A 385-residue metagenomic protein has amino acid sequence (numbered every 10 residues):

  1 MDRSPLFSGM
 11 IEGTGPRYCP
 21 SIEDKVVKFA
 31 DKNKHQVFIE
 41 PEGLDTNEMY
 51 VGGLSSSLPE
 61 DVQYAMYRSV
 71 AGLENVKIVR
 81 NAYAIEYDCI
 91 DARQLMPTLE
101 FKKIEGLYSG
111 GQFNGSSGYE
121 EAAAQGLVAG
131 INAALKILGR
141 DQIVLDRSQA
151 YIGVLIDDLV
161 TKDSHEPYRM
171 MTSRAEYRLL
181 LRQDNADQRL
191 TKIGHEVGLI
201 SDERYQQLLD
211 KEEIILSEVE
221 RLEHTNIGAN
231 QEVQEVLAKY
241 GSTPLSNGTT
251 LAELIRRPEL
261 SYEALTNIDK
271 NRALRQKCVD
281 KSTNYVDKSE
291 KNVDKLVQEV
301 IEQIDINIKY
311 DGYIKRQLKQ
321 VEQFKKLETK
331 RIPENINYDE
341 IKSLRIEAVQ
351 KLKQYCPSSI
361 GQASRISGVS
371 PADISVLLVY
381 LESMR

Functional and structural regions predicted by a protein language model:
M1-Y64, T161-G248, E253-R256: An anion/pyrophosphate-binding glycine-rich loop and adjacent beta-alpha core in soluble alpha-beta enzymes
Y50-N114, V144-D157, V297-K351, C356: A glycine-rich dinucleotide-binding beta-alpha-beta segment and adjacent secondary-structure elements that constitute
V70, N75, I131-K136, A363: Glycine-rich loop(s) and the adjacent beta-strand/alpha-helix scaffold that form part
Q112-E120, E176-R178: Glycine-rich phosphate/pyrophosphate-binding beta-alpha loops
A122-I143: Internal hydrophobic alpha-helix adjacent to the cofactor/substrate pocket in enzyme cavities
G139-S148, A229: Short, glycine/acidic-rich hinge or "gate" loops at secondary-structure transitions that mediate conformational
R174, T191-E196, I200-D373, V379-R385: Extended, charge-enriched "interface" segments that sit outside catalytic cores
